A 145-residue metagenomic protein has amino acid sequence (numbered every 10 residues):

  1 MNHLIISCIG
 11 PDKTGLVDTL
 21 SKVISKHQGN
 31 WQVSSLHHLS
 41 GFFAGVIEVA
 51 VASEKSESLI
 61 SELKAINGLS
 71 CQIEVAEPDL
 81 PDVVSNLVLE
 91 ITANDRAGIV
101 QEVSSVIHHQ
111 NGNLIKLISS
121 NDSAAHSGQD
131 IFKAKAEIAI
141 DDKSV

Functional and structural regions predicted by a protein language model:
M1-V145: A conserved regulatory-domain signal marking ACT and ACT-like small-molecule sensing domains and adjacent regulatory
